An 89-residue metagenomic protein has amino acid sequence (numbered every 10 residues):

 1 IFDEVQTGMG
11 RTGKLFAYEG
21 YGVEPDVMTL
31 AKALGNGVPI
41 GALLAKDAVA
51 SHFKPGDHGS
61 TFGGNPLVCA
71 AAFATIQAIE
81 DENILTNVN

Functional and structural regions predicted by a protein language model:
I1-N89: Conserved N-terminal phosphate-binding loop of PLP-dependent enzymes in the Aspartate aminotransferase
